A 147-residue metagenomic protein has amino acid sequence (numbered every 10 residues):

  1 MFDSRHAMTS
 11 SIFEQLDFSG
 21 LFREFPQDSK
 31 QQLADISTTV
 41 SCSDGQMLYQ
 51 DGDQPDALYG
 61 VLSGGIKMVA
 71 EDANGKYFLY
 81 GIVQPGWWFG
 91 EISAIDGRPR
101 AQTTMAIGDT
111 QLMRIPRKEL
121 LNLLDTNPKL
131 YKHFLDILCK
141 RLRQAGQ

Functional and structural regions predicted by a protein language model:
M1-Q147: Cytosolic regulatory regions built on CNB/CRP/Popeye-like sensor folds
